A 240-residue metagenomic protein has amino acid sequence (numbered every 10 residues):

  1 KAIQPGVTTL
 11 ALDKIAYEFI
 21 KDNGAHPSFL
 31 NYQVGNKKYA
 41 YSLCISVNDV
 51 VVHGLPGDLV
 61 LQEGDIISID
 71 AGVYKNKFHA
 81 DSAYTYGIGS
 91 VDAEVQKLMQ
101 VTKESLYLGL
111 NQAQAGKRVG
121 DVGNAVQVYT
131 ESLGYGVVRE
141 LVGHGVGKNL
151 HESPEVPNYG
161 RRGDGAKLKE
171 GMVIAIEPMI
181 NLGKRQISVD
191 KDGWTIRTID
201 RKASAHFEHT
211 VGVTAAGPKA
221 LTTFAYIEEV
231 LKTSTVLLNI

Functional and structural regions predicted by a protein language model:
K1-I240: Active-site neighborhoods and metal-handling regions in enzymes and metal-associated proteins
